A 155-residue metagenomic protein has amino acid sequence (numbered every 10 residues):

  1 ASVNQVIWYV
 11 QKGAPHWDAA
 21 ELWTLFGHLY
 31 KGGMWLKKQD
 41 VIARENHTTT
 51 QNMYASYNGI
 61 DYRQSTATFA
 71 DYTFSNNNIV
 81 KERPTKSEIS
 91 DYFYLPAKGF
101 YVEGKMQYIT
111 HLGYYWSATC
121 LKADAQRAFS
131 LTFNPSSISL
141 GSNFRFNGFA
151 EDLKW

Functional and structural regions predicted by a protein language model:
Q5, Y9-W155: C-terminal, surface-exposed recognition/capping segments
